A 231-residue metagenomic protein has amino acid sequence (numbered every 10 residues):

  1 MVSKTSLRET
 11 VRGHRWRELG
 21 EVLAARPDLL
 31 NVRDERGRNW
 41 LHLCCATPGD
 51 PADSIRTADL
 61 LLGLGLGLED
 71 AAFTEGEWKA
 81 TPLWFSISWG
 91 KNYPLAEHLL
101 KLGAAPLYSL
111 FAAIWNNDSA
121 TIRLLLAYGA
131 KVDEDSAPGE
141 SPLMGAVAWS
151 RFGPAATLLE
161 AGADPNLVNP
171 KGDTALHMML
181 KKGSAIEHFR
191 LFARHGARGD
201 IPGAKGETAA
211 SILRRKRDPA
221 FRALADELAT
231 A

Functional and structural regions predicted by a protein language model:
M1-L43: N-terminal segments that cap or nucleate solenoid repeat domains
M1-S6, A105, A161, S184 (+2 more regions): Ankyrin-repeat-protein effector appendages
E9-H14, L43-S54, T81, F85-N92 (+4 more regions): Ankyrin repeat A-helix N-terminal signature
R15-L23, D50-G63, G90-L100, D118-A127 (+3 more regions): Ankyrin repeat structural motif
L29-L30, L68-E69, P106, V132 (+2 more regions): Ankyrin-repeat inter-repeat connecting loop/turn
D34, A72-G76, G103, S136 (+2 more regions): Ankyrin repeat boundary/linker residues
L110-K171: Eukaryotic tandem repeat interaction scaffolds
